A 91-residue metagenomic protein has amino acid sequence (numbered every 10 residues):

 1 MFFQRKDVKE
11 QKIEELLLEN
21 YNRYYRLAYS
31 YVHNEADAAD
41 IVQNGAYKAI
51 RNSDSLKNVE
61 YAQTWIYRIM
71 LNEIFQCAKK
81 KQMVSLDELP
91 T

Functional and structural regions predicted by a protein language model:
M1-R23, S30, R51: N-terminal module of bacterial RNA polymerase sigma factors
K6, N44-Y61, K80-K81: Sigma70-family region 2
E19, Y31, R68-I69, C77: Conserved catalytic core of Hanks-type protein kinase domains
Y24, A28, A49-S53, E73-A78: Hydrophobic recognition helices of helix-based DNA-binding modules
R26, D40-Y47, E60-N72: Structural recognition of an alpha-helix C-terminal capping motif at a helix-to-coil junction
N34-E35: Short loop-to-helix capping motifs
K57, L71-E88: Arg/Lys-rich amphipathic alpha helix in sigma70-family domain 2
T91: Cytosolic nucleotide-binding catalytic cores of signal-transduction proteins
